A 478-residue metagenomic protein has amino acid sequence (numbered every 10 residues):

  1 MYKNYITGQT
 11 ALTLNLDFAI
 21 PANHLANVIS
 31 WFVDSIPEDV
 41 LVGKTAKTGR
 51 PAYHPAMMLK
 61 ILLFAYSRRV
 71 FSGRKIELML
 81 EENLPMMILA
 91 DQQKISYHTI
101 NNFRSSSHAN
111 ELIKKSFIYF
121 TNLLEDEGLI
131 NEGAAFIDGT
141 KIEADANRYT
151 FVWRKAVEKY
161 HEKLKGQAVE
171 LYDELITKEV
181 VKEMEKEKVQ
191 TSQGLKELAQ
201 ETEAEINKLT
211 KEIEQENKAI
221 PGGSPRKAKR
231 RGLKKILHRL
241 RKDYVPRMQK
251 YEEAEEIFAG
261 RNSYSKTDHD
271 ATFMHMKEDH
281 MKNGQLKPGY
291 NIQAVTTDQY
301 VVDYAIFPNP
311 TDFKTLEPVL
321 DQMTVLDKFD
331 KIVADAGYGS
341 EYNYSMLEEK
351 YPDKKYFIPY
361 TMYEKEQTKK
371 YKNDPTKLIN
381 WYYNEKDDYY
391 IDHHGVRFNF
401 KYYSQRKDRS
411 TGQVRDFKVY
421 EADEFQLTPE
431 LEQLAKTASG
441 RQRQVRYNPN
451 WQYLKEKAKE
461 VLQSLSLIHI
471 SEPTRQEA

Functional and structural regions predicted by a protein language model:
A22-L63: Basic, short loop/linker segments at the boundary and entry of helix-turn-helix/winged-helix-like folds
A52-I113, L320, T324: Short, positively charged, Gly/Tyr-enriched micro-motifs that form contact patches at catalytic or ligand/partner
I88-Q92, D145-T150, N343-M346, T368-Y371 (+2 more regions): Short acidic, glycine/serine/threonine-rich loops at helix termini
I95, I100-E349, R415-D423, P429-E430 (+1 more regions): Polybasic low-complexity intrinsically disordered regions
K331-V333, G337, M346, K354-V396: Phosphate/diphosphate-binding loops
Y383-Y453: Cys/His-rich short segments
Q452-L465: Generic long, charged, amphipathic alpha-helical segments
I468-A478: Single conserved hydrophobic/aromatic residue that forms the stacking wall/gate of nucleotide- or nucleobase-binding
